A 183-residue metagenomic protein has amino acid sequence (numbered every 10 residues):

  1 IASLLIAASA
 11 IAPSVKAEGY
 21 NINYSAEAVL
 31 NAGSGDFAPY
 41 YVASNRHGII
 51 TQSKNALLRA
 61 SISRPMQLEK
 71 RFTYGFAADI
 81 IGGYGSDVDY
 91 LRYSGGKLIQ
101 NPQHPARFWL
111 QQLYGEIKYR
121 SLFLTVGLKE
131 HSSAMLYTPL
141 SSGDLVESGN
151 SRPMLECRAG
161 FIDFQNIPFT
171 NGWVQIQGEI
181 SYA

Functional and structural regions predicted by a protein language model:
I1-Y20: Bacterial Sec-dependent N-terminal signal peptides
K16-N23, P65-F76, K118-S121, Q165-I176: Short loop/turn motifs that connect adjacent beta-strands in outer-membrane beta-barrel proteins
A28-D36, R64-M66, I80-S86, S121 (+3 more regions): Transmembrane beta-strands of outer-membrane beta-barrel pores
N31-L57, G83-P105: Surface-exposed strand-loop-strand hairpins of Gram-negative outer-membrane beta-barrel proteins
Q52-L58, P102, A106-Q111, N150-G160: Residues that define the transmembrane beta-barrel architecture of outer-membrane proteins
L58-R64, L113-Y119, V126, C157-D163: Residues on the lipid-exposed face of transmembrane beta-strands in outer-membrane beta-barrel proteins
R71-I117, H131-N150: Surface-exposed loop and membrane-interface regions of Gram-negative outer-membrane beta-barrel proteins
H131-A183: Internal, well-ordered domain-core segments that constitute the primary functional module of diverse proteins
